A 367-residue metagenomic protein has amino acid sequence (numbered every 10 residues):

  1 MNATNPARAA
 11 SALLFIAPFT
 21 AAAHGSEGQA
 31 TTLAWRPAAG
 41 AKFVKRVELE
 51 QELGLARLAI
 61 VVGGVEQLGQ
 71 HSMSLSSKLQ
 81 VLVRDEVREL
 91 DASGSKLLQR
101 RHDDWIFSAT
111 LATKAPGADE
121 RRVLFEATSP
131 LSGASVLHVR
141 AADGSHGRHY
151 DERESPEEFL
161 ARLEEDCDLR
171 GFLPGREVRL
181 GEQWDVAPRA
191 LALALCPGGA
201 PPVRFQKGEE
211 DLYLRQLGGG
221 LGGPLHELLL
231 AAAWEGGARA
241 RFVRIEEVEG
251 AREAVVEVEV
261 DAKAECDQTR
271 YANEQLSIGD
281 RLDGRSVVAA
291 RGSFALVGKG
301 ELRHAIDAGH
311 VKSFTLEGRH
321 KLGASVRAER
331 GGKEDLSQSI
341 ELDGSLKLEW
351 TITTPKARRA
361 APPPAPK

Functional and structural regions predicted by a protein language model:
M1-S11: Bacterial N-terminal signal peptides that target proteins for export
N2, P18, A39-G40: A general, composition-driven signal for non-globular sequence regions
A10-A21: Bacterial N-terminal signal peptides
H24-K367: Signature of exported/secreted
